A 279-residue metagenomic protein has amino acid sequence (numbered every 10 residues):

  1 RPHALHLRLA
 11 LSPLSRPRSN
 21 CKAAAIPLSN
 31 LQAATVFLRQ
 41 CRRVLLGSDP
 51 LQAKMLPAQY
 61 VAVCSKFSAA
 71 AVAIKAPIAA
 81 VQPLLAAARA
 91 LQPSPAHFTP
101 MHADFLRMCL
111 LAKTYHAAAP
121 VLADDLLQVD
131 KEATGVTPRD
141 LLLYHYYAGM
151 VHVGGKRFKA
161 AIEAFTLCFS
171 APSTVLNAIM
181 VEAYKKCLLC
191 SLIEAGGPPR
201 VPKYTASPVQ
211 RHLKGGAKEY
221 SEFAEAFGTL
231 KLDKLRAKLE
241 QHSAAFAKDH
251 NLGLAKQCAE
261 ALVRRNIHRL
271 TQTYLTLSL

Functional and structural regions predicted by a protein language model:
R1-S65, V72-A73: Eukaryote-biased activation of long, low-complexity terminal tails and linkers
R18-N20, C64, L84, H102 (+4 more regions): TPR repeat positional signature
N20-C21, Y60, F67, H102-F105 (+3 more regions): Structural register within alpha-helical repeat arrays
R39-P50, L85-A90, L122-A133, T166-S173: Amphipathic alpha-helical segments of tetratricopeptide repeats
M55-A58, A96, R139, A178: Residue signature of alpha-solenoid helical repeat architecture, marking inter-repeat boundaries and helix-start
L141-L279: Alpha-helical scaffold segments of alpha-solenoid architecture
